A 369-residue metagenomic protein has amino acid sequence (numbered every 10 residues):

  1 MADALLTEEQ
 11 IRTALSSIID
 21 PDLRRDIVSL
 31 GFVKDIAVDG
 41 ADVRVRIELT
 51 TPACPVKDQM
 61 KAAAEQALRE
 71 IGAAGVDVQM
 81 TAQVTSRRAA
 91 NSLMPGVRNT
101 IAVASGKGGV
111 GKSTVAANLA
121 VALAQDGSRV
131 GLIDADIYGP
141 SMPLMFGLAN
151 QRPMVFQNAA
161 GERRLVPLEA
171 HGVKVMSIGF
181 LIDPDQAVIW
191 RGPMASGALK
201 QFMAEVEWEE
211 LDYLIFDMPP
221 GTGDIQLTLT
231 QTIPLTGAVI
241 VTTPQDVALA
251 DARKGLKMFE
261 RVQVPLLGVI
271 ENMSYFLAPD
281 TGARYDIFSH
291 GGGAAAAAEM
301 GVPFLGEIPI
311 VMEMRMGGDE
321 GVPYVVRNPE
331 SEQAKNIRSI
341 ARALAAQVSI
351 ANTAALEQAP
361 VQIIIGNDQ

Functional and structural regions predicted by a protein language model:
M1-G31: N-proximal, solvent-exposed amphipathic alpha-helical segments enriched in charged/polar residues
D22-R46, I308: Short edge beta-strands and adjacent turn/loop segments
D35-Q66, E70-A73, Q79: A short interface-forming secondary-structure element
A53-P55, L181-P193, I240-V247: Flexible beta-alpha connector loops of hexameric P-loop NTPases
A62-A64, Q83, N91, Q201 (+2 more regions): Conserved catalytic-core segment of NTP-binding enzymes
T100-D136, L256: Walker A/P-loop phosphate-binding motif and the immediately C-terminal alpha-helix
L123-D185, W190, S196, M203 (+1 more regions): Phosphate-binding loop that captures ATP/GTP phosphates
E320-S331: C-terminal boundary of histidine-terminating zinc-finger modules
